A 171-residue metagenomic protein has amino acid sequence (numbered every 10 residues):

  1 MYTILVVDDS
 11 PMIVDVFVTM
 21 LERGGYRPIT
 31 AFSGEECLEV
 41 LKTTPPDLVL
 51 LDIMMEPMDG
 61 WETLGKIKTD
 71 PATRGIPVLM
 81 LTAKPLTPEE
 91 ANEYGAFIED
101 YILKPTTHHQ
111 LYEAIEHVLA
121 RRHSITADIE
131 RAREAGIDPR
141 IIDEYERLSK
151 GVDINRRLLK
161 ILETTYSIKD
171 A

Functional and structural regions predicted by a protein language model:
D15-R23: Charged docking surfaces used in two-component/phosphorelay signaling
T30-E39, G60: Helix N-cap/capping motif at the beta->alpha junctions
E39, W61-R74: Short amphipathic alpha-helix used as the core "switch/output" element in two-component signaling
T44-L50: Active-site beta3 strand of CheY-like receiver
M55: Receiver (REC) domain active-site loop signature in two-component systems and cognate sites in sensor histidine kinases
E62, P85-I102, H109-E113, T126: Alpha4 helix (beta4-alpha4-beta5 surface) of REC/receiver domains from two-component response regulators
R121-A171: CheY-like receiver
